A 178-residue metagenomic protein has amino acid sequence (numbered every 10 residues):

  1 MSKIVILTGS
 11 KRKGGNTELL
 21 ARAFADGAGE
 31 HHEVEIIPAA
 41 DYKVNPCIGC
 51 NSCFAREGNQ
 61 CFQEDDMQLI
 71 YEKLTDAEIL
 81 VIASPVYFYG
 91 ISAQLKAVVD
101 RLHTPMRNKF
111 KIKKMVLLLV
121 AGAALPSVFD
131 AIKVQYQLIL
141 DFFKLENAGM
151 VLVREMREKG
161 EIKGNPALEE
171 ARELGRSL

Functional and structural regions predicted by a protein language model:
M1-A83, Y89-T104, G160-L178: N-terminal beta1-alpha1-beta2 submodule of the flavodoxin-like/Rossmannoid cofactor-binding fold
K3, V116-L117, V151-E158: A short small-residue
A39-Y42, K114, L152-V153: A short, structured active-site edge motif that brings together acidic residues
D41-K43, G122-A123, M156-R157: Short, internal active-site loops enriched in acidic
A83, A121, V153-R154: Conserved residues at the C-terminal ends of beta-strands
M106-M150: Short, glycine-/small-residue-rich phosphate/pyrophosphate-handling segment
P126-S127, E158-G160: Short active-site-adjacent structural elements
Y136-R154, I162-N165, R172-E173, S177-L178: A charged, well-structured terminal subsegment
